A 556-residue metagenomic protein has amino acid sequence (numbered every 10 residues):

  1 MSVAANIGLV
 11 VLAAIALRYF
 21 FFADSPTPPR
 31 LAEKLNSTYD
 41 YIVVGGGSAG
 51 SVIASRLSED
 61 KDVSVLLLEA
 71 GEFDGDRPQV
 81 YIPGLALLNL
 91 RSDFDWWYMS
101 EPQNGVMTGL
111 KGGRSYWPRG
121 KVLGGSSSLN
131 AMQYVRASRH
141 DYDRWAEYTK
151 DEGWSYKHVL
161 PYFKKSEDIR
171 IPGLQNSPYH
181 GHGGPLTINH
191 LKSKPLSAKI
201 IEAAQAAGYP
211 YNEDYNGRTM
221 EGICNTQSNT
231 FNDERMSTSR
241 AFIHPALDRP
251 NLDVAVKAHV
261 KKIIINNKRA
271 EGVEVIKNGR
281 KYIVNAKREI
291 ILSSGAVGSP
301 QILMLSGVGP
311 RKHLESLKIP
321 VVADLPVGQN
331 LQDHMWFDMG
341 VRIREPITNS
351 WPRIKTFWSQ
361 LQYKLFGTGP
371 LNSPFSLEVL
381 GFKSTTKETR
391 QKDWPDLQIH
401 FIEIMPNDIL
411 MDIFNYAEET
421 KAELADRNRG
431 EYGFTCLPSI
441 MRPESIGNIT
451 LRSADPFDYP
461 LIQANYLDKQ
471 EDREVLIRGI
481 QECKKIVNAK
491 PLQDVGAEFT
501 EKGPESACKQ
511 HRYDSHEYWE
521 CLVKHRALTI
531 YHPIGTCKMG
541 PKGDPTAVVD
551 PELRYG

Functional and structural regions predicted by a protein language model:
S2-G556: N-terminal redox-cofactor-binding region of secreted/periplasmic oxidoreductases
